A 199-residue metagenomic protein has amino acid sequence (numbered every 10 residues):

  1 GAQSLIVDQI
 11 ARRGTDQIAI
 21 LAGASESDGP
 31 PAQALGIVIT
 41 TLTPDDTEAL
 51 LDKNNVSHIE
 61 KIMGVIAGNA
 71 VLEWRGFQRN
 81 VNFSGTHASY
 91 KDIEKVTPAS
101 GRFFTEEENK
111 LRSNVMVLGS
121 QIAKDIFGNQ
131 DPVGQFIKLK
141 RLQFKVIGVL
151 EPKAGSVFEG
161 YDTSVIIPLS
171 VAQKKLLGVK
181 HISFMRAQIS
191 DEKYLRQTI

Functional and structural regions predicted by a protein language model:
A2-N82, S89, K124-D125, Q173-K174 (+1 more regions): Hydrophobic, regular-secondary-structure patches
S84, A88-E108, R112-I199: Mid-to-C-terminal secondary-structure elements that act as membrane-proximal/extracytoplasmic interface segments
